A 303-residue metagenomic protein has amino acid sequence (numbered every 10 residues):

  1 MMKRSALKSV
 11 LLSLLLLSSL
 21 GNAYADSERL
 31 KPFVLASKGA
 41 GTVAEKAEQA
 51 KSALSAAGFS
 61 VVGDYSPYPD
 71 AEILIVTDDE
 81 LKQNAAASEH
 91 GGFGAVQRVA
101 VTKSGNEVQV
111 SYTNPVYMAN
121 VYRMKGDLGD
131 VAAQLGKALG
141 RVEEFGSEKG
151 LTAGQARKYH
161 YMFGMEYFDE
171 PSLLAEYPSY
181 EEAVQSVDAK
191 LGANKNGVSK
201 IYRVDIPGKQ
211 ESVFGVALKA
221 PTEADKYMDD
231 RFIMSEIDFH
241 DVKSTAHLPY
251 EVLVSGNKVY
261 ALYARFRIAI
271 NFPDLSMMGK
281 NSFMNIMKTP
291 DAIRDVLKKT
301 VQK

Functional and structural regions predicted by a protein language model:
M2-L11: Bacterial N-terminal signal peptides that target proteins for export
V10-S19: Bacterial N-terminal signal peptides
A25-Y68, E143-A217: Terminal, regulation- and interaction-focused segments at domain boundaries
K46, A50, D127-V131, L135 (+4 more regions): Stable alpha-helical elements in mature extracytoplasmic
D70-N114: Mid-chain, structured segments of secreted extracytoplasmic proteins
V99-A100, Y202-R203, P249-L253: Short, surface-exposed beta-strand/loop micro-motifs that present aromatic residues
V110-L151: Hydrophobic alpha-helical segments and helix pairs
E211-K303: A cross-kingdom marker for long, charged
